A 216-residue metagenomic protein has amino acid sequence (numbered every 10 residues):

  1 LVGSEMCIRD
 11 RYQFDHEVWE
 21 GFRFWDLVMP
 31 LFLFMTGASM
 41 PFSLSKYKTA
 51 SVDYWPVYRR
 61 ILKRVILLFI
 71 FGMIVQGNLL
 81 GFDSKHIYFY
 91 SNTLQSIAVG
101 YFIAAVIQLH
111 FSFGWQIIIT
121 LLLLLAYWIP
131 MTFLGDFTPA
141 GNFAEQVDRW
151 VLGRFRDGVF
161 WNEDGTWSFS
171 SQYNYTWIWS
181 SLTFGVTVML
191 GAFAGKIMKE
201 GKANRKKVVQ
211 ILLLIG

Functional and structural regions predicted by a protein language model:
L1-I8: Short, small-residue-biased leader/transition segments that mark boundaries at the very start of proteins
R9-F89, L94-I97, Y101: Membrane helical hairpin/interfacial module
M29-S39, I97-L109, T183-G195: Hydrophobic cores of alpha-helical transmembrane segments in multi-pass inner/ER membrane proteins, independent
F34, I70-I74, I103, I107 (+2 more regions): Lipid-exposed faces of alpha-helical membrane segments in multi-pass integral membrane proteins
S45-T49, L80-F82, V99-Q116, A126 (+1 more regions): Membrane-water interface regions at transmembrane-helix termini and the short interhelical loops of multi-pass membrane
T49-Y58, H110-W115, I197-V208: Membrane-interface helix-boundary motifs at transmembrane edges
F113-V186: Long hydrophobic alpha-helical segments that form multi-pass transmembrane helix bundles in integral membrane proteins
Y173-G216: A conserved active-site cap/scaffold subdomain adjacent to cofactor or substrate pockets
